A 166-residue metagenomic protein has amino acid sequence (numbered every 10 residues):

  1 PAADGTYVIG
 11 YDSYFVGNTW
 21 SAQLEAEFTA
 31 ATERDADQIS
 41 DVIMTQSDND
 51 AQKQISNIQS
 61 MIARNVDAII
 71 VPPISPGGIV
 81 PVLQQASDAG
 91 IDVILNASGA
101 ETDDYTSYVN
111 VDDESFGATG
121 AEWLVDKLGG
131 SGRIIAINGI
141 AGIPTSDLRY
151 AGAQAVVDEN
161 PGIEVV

Functional and structural regions predicted by a protein language model:
P1-V166: A residue-level marker of the well-folded mature domains of exported/periplasmic proteins
